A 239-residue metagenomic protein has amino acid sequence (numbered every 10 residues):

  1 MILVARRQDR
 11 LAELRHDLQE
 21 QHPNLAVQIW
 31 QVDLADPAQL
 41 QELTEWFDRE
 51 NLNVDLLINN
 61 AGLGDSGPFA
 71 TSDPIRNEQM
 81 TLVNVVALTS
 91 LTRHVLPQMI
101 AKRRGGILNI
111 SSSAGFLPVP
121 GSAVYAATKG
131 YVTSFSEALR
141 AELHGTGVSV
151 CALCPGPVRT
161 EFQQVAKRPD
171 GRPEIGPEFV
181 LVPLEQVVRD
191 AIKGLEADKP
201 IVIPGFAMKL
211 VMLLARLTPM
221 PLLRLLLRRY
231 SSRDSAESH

Functional and structural regions predicted by a protein language model:
M1-E13: Conserved glycine-rich Rossmann-like NAD(P)H-binding loop of the short-chain dehydrogenase/reductase
Q8-D9, Q31-E42, P74: The beta1-alpha1 cofactor-binding region of Rossmann-like NAD(H)/NADP(H)-dependent oxidoreductases
E42-E45, P68-T71, I75-L82: Active-site Tyr-X3-Lys motif and surrounding loop/helix of classical short-chain dehydrogenase/reductase
N60-D65: Conserved NAD(P)H cofactor-binding loop of Rossmann-fold oxidoreductase domains
T92, T128: Active-site helix of classical SDR
S112: Residue(s) in the substrate-gating loop at a strand-loop-helix junction that position the organic substrate next
E142-A207, H239: SDR active-site lid
